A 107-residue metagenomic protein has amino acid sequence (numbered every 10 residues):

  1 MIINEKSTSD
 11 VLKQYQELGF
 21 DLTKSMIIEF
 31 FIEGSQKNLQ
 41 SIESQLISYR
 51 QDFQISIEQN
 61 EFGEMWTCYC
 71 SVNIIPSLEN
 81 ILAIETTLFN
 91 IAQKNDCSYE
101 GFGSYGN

Functional and structural regions predicted by a protein language model:
M1-N107: Long, contiguous binding/interaction regions
